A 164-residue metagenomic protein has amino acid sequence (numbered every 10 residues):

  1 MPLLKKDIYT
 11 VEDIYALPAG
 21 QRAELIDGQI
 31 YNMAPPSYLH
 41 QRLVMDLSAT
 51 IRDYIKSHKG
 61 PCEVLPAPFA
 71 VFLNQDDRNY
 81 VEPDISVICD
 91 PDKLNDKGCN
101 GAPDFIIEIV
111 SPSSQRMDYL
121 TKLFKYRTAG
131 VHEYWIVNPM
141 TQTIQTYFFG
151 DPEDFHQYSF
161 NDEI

Functional and structural regions predicted by a protein language model:
M1-I164: Gly/Pro/Ser/Thr-rich low-complexity, intrinsically disordered segments predominantly at protein N-termini
